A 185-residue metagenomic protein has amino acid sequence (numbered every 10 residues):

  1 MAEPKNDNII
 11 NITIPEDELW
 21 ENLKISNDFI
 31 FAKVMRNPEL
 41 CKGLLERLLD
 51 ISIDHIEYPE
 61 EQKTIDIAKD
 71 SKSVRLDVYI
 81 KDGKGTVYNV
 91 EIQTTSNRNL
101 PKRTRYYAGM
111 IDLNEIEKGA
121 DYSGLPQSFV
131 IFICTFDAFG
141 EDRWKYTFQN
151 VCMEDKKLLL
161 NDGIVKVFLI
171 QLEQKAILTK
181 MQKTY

Functional and structural regions predicted by a protein language model:
M1-Y185: Elongated, amphipathic alpha-helical interaction scaffolds
